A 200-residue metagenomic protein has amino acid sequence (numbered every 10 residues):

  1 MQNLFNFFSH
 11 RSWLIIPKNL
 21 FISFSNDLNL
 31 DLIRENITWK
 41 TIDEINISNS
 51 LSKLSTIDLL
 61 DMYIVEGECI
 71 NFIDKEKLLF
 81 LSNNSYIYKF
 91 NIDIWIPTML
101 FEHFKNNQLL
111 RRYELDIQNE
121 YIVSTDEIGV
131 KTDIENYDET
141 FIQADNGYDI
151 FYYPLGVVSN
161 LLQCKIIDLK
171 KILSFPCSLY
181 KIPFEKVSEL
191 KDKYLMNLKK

Functional and structural regions predicted by a protein language model:
M1, N26, I57-L60, V65 (+4 more regions): Intrinsic disorder/low-complexity signal
M1-R34, M196-K200: Short, extreme N-terminal segment that most often corresponds to the first beta-strand
Q2-L4, L78, K89-I92, T98 (+4 more regions): Short, flexible coil/linker segments at or flanking structured domains
L4-H10, T41-I42, K105, L109 (+2 more regions): Residue-level signal for functionally critical sites in structured catalytic/ligand-binding pockets
F5-N6, D31, I87, I172 (+1 more regions): Alpha-helical protein-protein interaction elements
F24, K77-L81, V158: Broad structural signal for hydrophobic residues in well-ordered alpha-helices, predominantly aliphatic
I33-L115: Short, intrinsically disordered low-complexity segments
I117-K200: Long, compositionally biased intrinsically disordered terminal regions
